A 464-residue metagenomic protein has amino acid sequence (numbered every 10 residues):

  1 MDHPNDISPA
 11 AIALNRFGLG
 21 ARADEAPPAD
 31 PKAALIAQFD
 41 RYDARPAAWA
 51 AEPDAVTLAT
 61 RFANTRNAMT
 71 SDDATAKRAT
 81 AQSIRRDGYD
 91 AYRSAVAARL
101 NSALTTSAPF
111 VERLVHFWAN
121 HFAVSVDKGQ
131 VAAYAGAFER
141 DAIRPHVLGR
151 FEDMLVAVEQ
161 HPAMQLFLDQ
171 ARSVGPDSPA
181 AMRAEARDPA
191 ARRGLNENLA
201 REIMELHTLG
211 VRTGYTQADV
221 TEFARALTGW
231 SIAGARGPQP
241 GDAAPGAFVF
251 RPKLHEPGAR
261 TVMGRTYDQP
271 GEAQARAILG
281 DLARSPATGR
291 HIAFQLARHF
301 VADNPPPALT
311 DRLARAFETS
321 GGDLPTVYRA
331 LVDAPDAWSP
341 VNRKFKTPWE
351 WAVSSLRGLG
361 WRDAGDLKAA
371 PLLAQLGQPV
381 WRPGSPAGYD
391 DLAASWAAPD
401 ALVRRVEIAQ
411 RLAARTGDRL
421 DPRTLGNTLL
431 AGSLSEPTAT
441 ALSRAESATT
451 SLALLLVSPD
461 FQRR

Functional and structural regions predicted by a protein language model:
D2-I7, A11-A26, S285, G289-S320 (+1 more regions): Flexible, low-complexity segments enriched for small/polar residues
F17, Q38-F39, I203, L282 (+1 more regions): A generic structural signal for nonpolar/aromatic side chains embedded in well-ordered alpha-helices
F17-G20, S102-A103, H121, S125 (+4 more regions): Alpha-helix C-capping/helix-to-loop hinge sites
A21-H146, A171, S178-E185: N-terminal accessory alpha/beta regions
R93-A97, A157-H161, A330, A448-T449 (+1 more regions): Solvent-exposed, amphipathic alpha-helical "stalk/arm" or coiled-coil-like segments used as scaffolds
V131-P371: Active-site substrate-binding loop specific to GH73 endo-beta-N-acetylglucosaminidase modules in bacterial autolysins
